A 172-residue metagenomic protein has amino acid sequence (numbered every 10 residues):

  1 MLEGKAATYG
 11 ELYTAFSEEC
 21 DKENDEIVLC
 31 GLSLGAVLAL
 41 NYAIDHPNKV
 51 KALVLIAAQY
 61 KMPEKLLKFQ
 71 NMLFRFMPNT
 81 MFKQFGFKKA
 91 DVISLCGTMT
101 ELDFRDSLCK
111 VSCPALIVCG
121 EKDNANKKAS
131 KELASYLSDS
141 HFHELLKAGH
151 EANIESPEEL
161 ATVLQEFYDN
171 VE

Functional and structural regions predicted by a protein language model:
M1-V28, T162: Active-site loop/oxyanion-hole signature of alpha/beta-hydrolase fold enzymes
Y9, L40-D45, K49-T80: Flexible "cap/lid" loop of the alpha/beta hydrolase fold
G31-A39: Gly/Ala-rich beta-loop-alpha elbow adjacent to hydrolase catalytic centers
T80-F104, K122: Hydrophobic, aromatic-rich cap/lid helix
K110-V111, I117-C119: Short beta-strand/loop motif that positions the catalytic acidic residue of the alpha/beta-hydrolase fold
N124-A129: Conserved alpha/beta-hydrolase "acid-adjacent" motif
S130, A134-E151: Catalytic histidine neighborhood in serine/cysteine hydrolases with alpha/beta-hydrolase-type architecture
A148-P157, A161: Catalytic histidine-centered segment of alpha/beta-hydrolase-like enzymes
